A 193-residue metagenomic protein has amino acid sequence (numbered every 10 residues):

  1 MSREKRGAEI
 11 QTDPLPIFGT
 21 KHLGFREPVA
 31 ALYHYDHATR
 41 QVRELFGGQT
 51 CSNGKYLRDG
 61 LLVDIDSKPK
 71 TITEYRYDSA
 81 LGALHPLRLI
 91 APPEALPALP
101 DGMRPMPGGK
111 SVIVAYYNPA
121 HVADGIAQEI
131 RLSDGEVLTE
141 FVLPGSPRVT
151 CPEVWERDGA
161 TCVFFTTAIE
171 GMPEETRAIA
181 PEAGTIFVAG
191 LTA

Functional and structural regions predicted by a protein language model:
M1-P14, R26-A31, V42-L62, P93-A115 (+2 more regions): Beta-rich, blade/repeat-based domains predominating in secreted/periplasmic proteins but also intracellular
R3-E27, V114-H121, A168-A183: Short, conserved, GDST-rich strand-edge loop motifs in beta-rich repeat architectures
A30-Y33, T71-T73, I126-Q128, E182-F187: A short loop-to-beta-strand structural motif that recurs across blades of beta-propeller domains
R40-R43, P86-L89, E136-E140: Predominantly a core beta-strand signature of beta-propeller blades across repeat-based propeller domains
Y56-S79, A83-L87: Glycine- and Gly-Pro-enriched alpha-helical subdomains that act as flexible, kink-prone "lid/hinge" or packing modules
Y75-A83, I130-L132, G190-A193: Short loop/turn segments immediately following beta-strands, especially the blade-tip and inter-blade linker loops
G108, A115-P119, I130-S133, E140-S146 (+3 more regions): Short, loop-centered acidic/histidine patches that primarily coordinate divalent metals
C151-A193: Blade-level signature of beta-propeller repeat domains, shared across WD40, Kelch, NHL, RCC1 and BNR/Asp-box propellers
